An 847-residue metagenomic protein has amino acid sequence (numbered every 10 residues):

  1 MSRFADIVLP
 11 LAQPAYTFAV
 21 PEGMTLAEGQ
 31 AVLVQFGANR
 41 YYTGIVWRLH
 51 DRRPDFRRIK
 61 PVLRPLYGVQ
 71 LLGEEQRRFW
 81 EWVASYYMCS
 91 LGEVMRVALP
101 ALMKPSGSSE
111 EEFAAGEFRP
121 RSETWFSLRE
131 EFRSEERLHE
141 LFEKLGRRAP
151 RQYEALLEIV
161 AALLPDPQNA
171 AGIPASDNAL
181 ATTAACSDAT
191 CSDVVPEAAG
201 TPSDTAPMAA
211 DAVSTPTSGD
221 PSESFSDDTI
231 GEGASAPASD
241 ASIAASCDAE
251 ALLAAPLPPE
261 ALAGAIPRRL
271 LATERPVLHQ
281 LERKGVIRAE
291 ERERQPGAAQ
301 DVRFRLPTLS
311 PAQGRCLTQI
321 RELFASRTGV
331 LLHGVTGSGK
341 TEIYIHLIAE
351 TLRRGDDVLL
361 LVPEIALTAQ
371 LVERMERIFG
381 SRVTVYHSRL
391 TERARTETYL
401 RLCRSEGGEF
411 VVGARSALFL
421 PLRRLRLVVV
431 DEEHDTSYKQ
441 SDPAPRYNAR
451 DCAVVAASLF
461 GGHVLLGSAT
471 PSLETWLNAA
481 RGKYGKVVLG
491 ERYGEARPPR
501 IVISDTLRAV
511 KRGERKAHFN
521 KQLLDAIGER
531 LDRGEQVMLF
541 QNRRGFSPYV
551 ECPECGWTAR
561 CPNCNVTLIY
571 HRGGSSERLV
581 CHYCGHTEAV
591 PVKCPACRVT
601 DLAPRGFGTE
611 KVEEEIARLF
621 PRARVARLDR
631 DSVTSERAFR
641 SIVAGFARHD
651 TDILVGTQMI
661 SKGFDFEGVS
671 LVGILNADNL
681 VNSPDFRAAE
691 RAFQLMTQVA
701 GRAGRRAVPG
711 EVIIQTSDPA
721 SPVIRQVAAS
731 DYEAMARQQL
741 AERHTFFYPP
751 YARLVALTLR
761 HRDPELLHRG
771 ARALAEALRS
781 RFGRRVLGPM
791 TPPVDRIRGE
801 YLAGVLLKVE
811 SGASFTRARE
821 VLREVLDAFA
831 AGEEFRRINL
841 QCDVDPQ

Functional and structural regions predicted by a protein language model:
M1-S468, A480-A496, R781, L806 (+1 more regions): Accessory, non-ATPase domains that flank or precede helicase/AAA+ motor cores in DNA-metabolism machines
S2-F4, Q13, G534, P709 (+3 more regions): A general secondary-structure signal for short beta-strands and their flanking turns/coil in non-transmembrane regions
R48-H50, L99, E291-E293, Q541-R543 (+4 more regions): A general secondary-structure junction signal
L271-A272, P621, V708, F782: Proline-centered flexible-loop/turn and helix-kink motifs
F304-S310, G314, S326-E409, G413-H768 (+3 more regions): Inter-lobe coupling/hinge segments of SF2-like helicase ATPases
F620-A623, L778-V786, A831-F835: Short secondary-structure junctions
D763-P764, K808-S814: Helix N-cap motif at beta-to-alpha junctions
E776, S780-Y801, L822, L840-V844: A carboxyl-terminal module marker
